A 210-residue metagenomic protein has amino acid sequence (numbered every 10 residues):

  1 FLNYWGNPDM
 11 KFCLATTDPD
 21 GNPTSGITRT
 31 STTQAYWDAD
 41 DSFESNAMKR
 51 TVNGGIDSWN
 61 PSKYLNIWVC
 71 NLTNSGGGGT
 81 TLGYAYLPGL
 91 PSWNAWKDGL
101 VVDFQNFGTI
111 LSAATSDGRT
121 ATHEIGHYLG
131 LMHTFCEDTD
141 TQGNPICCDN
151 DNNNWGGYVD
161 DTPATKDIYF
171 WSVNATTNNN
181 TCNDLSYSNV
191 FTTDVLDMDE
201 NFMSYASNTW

Functional and structural regions predicted by a protein language model:
L2-F104: Active-site-proximal segments of metallohydrolase catalytic domains
G108-T209: The catalytic-center signature of Zn2+-dependent metalloproteases
